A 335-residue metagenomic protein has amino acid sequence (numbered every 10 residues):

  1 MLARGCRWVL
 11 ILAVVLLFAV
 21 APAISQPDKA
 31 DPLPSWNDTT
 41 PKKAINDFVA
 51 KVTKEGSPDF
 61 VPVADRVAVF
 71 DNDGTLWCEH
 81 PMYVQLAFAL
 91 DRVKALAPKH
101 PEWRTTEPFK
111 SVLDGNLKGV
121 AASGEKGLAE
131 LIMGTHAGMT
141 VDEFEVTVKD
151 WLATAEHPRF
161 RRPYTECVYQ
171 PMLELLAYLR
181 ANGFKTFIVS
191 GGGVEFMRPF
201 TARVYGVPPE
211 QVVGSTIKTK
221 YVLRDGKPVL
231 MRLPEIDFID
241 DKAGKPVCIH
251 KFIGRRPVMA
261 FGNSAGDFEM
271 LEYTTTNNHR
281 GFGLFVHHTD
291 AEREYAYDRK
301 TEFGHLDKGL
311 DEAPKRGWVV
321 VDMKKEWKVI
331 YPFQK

Functional and structural regions predicted by a protein language model:
M1-L10: Bacterial N-terminal signal peptides that target proteins for export
V9-V20: Bacterial N-terminal signal peptides
Q26-W36, T40-N46, A50, D65 (+2 more regions): C-terminal cap/substrate-recognition subdomain and adjoining C-terminal extension of metal-dependent phosphatase-like
F48-V67, H80-P81: N-terminal carbohydrate-binding/catalytic regions of secreted carbohydrate-active enzymes
R66-H80, L271: Asp-based phosphoryl-transfer active-site loop
E79-M82, A87-L90, P199-F200, Y273: Short, solvent-exposed loop/turn and secondary-structure capping segments
M82, A87-E166, Q170: A metal-dependent, Asp-based hydrolase signature
